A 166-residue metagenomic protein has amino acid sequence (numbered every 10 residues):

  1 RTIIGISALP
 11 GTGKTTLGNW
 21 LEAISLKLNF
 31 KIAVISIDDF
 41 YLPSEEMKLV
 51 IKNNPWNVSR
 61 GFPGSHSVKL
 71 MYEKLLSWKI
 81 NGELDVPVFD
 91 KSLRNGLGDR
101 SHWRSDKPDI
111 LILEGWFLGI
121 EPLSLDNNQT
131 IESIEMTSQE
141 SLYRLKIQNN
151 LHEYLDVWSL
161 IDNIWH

Functional and structural regions predicted by a protein language model:
R1-G5, L9: Extreme N-terminal, non-catalytic leader segments that precede Walker-type/kinase nucleotide-binding cores
K14: Conserved lysine of the Walker
L17, L21: Hydrophobic positions on the alpha1 helix immediately C-terminal to the Walker A/P-loop
A23, I51-N53, N128-I131: Glycine-rich, phosphate-binding/catalytic loops in enzymes
A23-A33: Post-Walker A helix-loop "phosphate-sensing" segment adjacent to the P-loop in P-loop NTPases
A33-S36, F40-R94: Conserved nucleotide-sensing/catalytic segment adjacent to the nucleotide-binding pocket in NTP-handling enzymes
G96-H166: ATP-dependent NMP and nucleoside kinases share a basic, alpha-helical "lid"
